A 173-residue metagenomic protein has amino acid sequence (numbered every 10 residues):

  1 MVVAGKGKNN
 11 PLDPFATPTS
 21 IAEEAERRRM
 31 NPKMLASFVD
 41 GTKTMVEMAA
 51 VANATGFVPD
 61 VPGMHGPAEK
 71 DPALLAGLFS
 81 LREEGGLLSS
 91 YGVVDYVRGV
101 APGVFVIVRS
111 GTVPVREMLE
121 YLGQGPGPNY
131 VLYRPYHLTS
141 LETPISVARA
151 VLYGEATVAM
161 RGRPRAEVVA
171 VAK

Functional and structural regions predicted by a protein language model:
M1-V39, K43: Rossmann-like NAD(P)H-binding beta-loop-alpha module
R28-K173: C-terminal catalytic/substrate-binding lobe primarily of soluble NAD(P)-dependent oxidoreductases
